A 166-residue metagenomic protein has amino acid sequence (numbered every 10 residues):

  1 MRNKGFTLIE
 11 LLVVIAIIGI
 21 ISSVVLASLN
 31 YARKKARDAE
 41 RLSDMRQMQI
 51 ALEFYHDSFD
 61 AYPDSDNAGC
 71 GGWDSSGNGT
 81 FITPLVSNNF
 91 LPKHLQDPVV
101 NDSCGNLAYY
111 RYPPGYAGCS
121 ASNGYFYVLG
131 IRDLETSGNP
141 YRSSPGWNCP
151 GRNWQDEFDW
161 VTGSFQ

Functional and structural regions predicted by a protein language model:
M1-R2, R33, A39, P140: Generic N-terminal leader/processing signal
R2-L29: N-terminal single-pass transmembrane signal-anchor helix
N3, E40, A121-G124: A generic fold-level signal
L11-V14, I18, R33, Y55 (+1 more regions): Short, flexible coil/turn micro-motifs enriched in small/turn-prone residues
K34-A61, F81: Membrane-proximal N-terminal amphipathic helix
K35, H94, N153-D156: Exposed, low-complexity/repetitive linear segments and helix-based recognition motifs, biased toward charged/polar
E53-D133: Extracellular/periplasmic head regions of type IV pilus-like filament subunits
S120-Q166: Short, surface-exposed interaction loops/tails
